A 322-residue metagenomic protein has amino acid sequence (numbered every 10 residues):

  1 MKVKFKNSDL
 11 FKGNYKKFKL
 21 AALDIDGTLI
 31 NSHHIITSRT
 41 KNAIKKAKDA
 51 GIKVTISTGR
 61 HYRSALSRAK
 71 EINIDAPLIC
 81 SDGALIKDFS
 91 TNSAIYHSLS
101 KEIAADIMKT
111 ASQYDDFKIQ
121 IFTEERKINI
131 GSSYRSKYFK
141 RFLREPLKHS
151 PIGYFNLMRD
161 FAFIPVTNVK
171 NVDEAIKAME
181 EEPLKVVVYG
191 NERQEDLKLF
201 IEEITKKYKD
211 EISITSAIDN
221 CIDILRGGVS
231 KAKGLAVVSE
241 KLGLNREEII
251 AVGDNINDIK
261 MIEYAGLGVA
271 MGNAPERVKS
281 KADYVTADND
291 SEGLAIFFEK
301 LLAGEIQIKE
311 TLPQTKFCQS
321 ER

Functional and structural regions predicted by a protein language model:
K2-K4, F11-L20, D24, T37 (+1 more regions): Mg2+-dependent phosphoryl-transfer enzymes with acidic/Ser/Thr/Gly-rich catalytic loops
G27, R60, G83, G253-N255: Active-site metal-binding loops of divalent metal-dependent hydrolases
S32-I36: Conserved ATPase-coupling elements of RecA-like P-loop NTPase cores
S38-I152: Active-site phosphate-binding/coordination module
K46, T110, E203-K206, R277: Alpha-helical scaffold elements within enzyme catalytic domains, especially in hydrolases
A47, T58, D82, V186 (+3 more regions): Residue-level signal for inorganic ion chemistry
I72-I74, D82, Y208, Y264-A265 (+1 more regions): Short, structured coil segments at secondary-structure junctions
F117, F122-I250: Conserved acidic, metal-coordinating active-site core of Asp-based, Mg2+-dependent phosphoryl-transfer enzymes
